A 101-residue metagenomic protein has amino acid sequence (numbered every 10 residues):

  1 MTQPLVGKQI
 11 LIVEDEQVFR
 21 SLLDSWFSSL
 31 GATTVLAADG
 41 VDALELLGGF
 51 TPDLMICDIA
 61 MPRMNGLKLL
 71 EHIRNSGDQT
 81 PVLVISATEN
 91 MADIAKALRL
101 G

Functional and structural regions predicted by a protein language model:
M1-L11: Non-catalytic signal-transmission and effector/linker regions of two-component phosphorelay proteins
E14: Conserved acidic carboxylate
Q17-V35: Two-component/phosphorelay signaling modules centered on CheY-like receiver
D39-D42, N65-K68: Acidic catalytic/metal-coordinating carboxylates
F50-I56: Active-site beta3 strand of CheY-like receiver
M61: Receiver (REC) domain active-site loop signature in two-component systems and cognate sites in sensor histidine kinases
K68, E89-G101: Alpha4 helix (beta4-alpha4-beta5 surface) of REC/receiver domains from two-component response regulators
